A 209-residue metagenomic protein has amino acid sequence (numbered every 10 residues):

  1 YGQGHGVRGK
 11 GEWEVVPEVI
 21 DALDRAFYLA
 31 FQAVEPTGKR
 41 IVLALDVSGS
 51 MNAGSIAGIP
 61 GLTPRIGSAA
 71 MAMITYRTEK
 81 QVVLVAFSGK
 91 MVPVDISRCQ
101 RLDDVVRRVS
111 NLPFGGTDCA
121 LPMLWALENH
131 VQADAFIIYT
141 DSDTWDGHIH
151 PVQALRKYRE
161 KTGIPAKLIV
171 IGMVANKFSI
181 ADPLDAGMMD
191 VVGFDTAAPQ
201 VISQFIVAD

Functional and structural regions predicted by a protein language model:
Y1-D209: Acidic, glycine-rich A-domain
